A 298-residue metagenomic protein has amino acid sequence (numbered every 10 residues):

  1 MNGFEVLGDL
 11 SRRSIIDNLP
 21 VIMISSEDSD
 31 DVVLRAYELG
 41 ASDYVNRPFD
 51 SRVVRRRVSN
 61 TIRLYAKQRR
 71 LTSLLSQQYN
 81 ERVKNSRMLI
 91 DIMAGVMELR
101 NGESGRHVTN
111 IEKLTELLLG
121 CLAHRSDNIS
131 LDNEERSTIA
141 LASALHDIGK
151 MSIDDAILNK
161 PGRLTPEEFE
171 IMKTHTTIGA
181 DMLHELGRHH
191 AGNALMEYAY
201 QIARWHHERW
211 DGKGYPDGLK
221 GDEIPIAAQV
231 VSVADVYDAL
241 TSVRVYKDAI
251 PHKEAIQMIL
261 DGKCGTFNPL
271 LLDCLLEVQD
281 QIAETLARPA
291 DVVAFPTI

Functional and structural regions predicted by a protein language model:
G3-V6, V32-A36: Residue preferences within the helical output face of two-component receiver
F4, L74, E98-I298: Metal-dependent catalytic cores of enzymes that make or break cyclic nucleotides and related phosphoester linkages
F4-D17: Short amphipathic alpha-helix used as the core "switch/output" element in two-component signaling
D31-V32, V45-S59: C-terminal output helix
S59-N80: The C-terminal output helix
